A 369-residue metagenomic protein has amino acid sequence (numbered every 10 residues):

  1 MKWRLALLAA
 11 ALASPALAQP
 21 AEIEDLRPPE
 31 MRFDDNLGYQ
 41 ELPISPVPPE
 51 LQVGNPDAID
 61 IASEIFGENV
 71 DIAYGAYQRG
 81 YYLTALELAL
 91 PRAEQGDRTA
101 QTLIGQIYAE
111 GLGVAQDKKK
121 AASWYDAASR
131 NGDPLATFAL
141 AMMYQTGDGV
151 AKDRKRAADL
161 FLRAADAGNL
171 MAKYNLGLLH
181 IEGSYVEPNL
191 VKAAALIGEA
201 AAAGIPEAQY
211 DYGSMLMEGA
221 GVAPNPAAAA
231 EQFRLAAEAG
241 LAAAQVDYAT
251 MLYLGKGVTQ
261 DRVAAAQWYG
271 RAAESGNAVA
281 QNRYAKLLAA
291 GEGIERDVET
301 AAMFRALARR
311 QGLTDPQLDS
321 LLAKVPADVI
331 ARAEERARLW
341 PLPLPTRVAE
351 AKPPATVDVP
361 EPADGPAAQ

Functional and structural regions predicted by a protein language model:
K2-L8: Sec-dependent signal peptide recognition, specifically the positively charged N-region followed immediately by
A13-P15: N-terminal signal peptide c-region/cleavage motif recognized by signal peptidases
A18-E87, E94-Q95, T99, A349-K352 (+1 more regions): N-terminal leader/linker segments that initiate helical-solenoid repeat arrays
R27, D34, G54-D57, R296 (+1 more regions): Terminal, low-structured helical/coil segments at or just beyond the last alpha-helical repeat
A62-I65, N69, G80-Y81, E94-Q101 (+19 more regions): Short helix-capping/linker turns of helical repeat alpha-solenoids
G67-A76, P91-R92, L103-E110, T137 (+9 more regions): Hydrophobic face of amphipathic alpha-helices that form TPR/SEL1-like repeat modules and related alpha-solenoid
